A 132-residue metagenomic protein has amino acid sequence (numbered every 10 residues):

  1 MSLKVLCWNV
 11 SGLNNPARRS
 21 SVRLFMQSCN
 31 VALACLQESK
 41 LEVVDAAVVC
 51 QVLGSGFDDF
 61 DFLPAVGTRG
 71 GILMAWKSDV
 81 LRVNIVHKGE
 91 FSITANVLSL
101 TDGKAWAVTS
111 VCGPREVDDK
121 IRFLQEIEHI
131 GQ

Functional and structural regions predicted by a protein language model:
M1-Q132: Short phosphate/oxyanion-binding micro-motifs
